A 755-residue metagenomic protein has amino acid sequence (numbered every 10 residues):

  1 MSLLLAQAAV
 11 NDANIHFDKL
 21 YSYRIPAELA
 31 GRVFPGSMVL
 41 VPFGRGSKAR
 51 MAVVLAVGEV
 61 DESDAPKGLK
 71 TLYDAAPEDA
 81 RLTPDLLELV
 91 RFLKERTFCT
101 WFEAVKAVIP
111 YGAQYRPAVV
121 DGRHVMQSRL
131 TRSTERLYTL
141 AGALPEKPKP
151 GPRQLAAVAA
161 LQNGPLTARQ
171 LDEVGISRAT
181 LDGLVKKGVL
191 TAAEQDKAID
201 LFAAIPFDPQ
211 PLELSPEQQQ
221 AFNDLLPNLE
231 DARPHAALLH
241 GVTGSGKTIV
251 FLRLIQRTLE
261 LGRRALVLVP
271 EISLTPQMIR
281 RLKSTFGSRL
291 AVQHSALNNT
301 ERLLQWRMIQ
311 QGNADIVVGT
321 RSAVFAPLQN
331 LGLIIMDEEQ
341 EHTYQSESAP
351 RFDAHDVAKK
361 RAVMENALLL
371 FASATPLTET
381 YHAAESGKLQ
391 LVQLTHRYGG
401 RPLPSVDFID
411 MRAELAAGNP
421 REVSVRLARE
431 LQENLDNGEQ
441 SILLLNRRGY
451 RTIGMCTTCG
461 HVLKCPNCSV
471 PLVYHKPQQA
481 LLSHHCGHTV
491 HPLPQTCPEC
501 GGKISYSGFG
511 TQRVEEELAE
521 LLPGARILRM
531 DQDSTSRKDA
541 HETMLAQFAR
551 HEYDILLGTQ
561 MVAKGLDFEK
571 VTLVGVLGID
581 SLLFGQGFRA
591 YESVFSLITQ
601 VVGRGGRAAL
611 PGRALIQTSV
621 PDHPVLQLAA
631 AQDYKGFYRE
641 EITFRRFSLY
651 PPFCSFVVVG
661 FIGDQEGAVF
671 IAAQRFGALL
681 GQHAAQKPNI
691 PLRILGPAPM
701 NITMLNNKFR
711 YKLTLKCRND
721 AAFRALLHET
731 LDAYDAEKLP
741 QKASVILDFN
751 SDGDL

Functional and structural regions predicted by a protein language model:
M1-L370, T380, E385-R401, H683 (+2 more regions): Accessory, non-ATPase domains that flank or precede helicase/AAA+ motor cores in DNA-metabolism machines
L3-L5, D18, S47, G438 (+4 more regions): A general secondary-structure signal for short beta-strands and their flanking turns/coil in non-transmembrane regions
N14, L522-A525, L680-R693, E737-K742: Short secondary-structure junctions
D64-A75, A698-M700, M704-K716: Solvent-exposed, membrane-proximal periplasmic/extracellular interface segments of envelope transport and secretion
P209-S215, Q219, A232-F670, Q682 (+4 more regions): Inter-lobe coupling/hinge segments of SF2-like helicase ATPases
Q674-F676: Long hydrophobic segments that form regular secondary structure
A678, Q682-L705, F709, V745-L755: A carboxyl-terminal module marker
